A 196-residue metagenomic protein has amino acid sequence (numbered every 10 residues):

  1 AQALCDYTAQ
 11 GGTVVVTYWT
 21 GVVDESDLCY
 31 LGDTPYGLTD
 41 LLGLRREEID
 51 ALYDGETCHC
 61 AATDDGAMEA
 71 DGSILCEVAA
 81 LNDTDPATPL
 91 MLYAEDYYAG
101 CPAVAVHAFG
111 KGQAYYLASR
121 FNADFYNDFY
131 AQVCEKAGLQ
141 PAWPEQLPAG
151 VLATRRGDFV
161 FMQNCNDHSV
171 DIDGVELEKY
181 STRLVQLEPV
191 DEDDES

Functional and structural regions predicted by a protein language model:
A1-S196: A conserved amphipathic helix/loop scaffold that creates a polar/acidic microenvironment used either to coordinate
